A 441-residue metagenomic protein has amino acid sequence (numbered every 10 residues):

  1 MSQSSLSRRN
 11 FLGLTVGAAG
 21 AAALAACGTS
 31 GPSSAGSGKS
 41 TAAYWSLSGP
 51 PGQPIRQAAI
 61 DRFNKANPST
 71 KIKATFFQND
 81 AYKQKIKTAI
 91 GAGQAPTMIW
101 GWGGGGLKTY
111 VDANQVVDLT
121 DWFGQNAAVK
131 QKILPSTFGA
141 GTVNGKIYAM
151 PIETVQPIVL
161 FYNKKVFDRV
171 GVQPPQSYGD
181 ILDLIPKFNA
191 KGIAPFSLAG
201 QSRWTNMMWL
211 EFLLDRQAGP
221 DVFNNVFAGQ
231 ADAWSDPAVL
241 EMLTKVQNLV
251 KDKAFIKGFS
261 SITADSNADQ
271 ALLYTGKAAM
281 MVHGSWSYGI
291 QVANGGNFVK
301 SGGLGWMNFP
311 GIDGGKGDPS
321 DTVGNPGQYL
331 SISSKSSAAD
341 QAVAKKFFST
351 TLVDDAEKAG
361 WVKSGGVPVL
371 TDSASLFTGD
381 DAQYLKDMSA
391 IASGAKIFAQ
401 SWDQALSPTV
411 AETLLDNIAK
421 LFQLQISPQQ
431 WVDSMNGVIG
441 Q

Functional and structural regions predicted by a protein language model:
S2-A113, G124-A128, P174, A339 (+4 more regions): Conserved N-terminal structural module of periplasmic/extracytoplasmic solute-binding proteins
A66, D252-A254, G295-K363: Extracytoplasmic/periplasmic substrate-recognition and gating elements
F76-K85, Y178-D183, F259-A271: Short helix-initiation/N-cap motifs at beta->coil->alpha
G104-I158, L182: Hinge/lid segment of periplasmic solute-binding proteins
T120-I133, G200, Q217-E241, G295-V299 (+2 more regions): Short, solvent-exposed loop/beta-turn-alpha elements that line the ligand-binding surface or hinge of extracytoplasmic
K146-I152, I158, L182-S235: Extracytoplasmic/periplasmic solute-binding protein
P151, F227, G324, G366-A374 (+1 more regions): C-terminal capping/gating helix-and-loop segments adjacent to ligand/active sites or protein-protein/ligand interfaces
K187, A228-S260: Glycine-centered hinge/linker elements that transmit conformational signals in sensory and ligand-binding systems
